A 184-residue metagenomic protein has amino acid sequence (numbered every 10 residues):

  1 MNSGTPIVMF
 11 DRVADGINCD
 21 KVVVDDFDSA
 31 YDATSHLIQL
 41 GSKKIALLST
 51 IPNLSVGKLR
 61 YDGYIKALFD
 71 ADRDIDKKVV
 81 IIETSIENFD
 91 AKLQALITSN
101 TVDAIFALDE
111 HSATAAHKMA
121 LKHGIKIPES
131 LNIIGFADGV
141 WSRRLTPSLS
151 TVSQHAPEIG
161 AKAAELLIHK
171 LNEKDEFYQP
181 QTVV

Functional and structural regions predicted by a protein language model:
N2-M9, V13-V184: Bacterial carbohydrate/catabolite-sensing allosteric modules
